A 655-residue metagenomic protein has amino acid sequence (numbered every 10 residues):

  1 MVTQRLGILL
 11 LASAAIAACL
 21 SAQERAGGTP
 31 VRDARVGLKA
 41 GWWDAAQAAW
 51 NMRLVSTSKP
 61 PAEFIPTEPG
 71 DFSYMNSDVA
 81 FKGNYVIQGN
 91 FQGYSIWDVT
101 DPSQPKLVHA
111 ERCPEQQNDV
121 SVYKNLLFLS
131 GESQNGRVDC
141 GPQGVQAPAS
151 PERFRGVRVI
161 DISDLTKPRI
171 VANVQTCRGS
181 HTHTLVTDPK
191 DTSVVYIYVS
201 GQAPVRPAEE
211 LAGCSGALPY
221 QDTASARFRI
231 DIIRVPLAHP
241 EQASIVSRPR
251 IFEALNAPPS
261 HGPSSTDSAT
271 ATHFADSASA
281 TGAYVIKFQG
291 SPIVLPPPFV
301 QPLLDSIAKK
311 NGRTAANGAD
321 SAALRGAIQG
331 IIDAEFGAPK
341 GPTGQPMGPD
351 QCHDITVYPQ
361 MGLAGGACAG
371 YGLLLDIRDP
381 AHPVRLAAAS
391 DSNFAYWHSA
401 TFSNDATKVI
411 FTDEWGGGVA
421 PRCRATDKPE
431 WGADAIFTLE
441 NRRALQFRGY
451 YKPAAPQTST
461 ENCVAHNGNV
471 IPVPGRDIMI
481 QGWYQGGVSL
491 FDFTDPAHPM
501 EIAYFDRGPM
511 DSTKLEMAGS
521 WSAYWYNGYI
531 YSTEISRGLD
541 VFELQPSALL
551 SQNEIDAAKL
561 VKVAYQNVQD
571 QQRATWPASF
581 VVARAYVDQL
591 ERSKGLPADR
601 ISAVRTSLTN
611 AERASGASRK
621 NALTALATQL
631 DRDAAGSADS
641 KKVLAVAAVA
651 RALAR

Functional and structural regions predicted by a protein language model:
M1-Q4: N-terminal secretory signal peptides that target proteins for export/translocation
G7-A18: Bacterial N-terminal signal peptides
Q23-L590, A603: Feature marking well-ordered beta-strand scaffolds used for ligand recognition
E554-R655: Soluble extracellular-acting proteins and domains
